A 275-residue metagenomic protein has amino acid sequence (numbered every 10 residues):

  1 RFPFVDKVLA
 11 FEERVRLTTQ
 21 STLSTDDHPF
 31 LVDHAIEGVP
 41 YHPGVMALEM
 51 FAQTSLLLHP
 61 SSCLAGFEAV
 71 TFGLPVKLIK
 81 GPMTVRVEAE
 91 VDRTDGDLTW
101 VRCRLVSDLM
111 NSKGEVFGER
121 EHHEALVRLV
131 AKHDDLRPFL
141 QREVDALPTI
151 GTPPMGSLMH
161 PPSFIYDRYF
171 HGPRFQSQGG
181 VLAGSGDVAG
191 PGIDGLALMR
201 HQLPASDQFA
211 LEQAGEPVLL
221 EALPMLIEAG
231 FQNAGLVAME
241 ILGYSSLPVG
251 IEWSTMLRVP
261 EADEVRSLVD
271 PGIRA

Functional and structural regions predicted by a protein language model:
R1-A275: Acyl-thioester-processing domains in fatty-acid/polyketide/NRPS systems
